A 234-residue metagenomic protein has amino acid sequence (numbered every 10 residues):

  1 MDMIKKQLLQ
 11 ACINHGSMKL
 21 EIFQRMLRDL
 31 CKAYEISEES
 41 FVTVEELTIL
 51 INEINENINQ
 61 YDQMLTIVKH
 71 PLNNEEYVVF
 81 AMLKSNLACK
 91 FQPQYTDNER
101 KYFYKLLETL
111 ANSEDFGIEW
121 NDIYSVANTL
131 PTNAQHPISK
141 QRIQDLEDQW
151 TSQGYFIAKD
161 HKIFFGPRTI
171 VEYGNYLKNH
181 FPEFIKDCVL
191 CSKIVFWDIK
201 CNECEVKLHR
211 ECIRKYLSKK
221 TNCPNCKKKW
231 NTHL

Functional and structural regions predicted by a protein language model:
M1-P93: Eukaryotic partner-binding/assembly regions in large regulatory complexes
S17-E39, N112-I138: Short acidic, hydrophobic short linear motifs in intrinsically disordered regions
F41-N57, A134-S152: Short amphipathic alpha-helical interaction segments
N55-K69, E147-I163: A short, conserved structural fragment
H70-A81, I157-H180: Accessory beta->alpha helical hairpin/"wing" motif in late/C-terminal subdomains of nucleic-acid enzymes
C188-C191, C201, C223-C226: Short cysteine-rich clusters marking metal-coordination/redox-active sites
I194-E205, H233-L234: Canonical RING-type zinc finger of E3 ubiquitin-protein ligases
V206-N222: Cys/His-coordinated zinc-finger cores
